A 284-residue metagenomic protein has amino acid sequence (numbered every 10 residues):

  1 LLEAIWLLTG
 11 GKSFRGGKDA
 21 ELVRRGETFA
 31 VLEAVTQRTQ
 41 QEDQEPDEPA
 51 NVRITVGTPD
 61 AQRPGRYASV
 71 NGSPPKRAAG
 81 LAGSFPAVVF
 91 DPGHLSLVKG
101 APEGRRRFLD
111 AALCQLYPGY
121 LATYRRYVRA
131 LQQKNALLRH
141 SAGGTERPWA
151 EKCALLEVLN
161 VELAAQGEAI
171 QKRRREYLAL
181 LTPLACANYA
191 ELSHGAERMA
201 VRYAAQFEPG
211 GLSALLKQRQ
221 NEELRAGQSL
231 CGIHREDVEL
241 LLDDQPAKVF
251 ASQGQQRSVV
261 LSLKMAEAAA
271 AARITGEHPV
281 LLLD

Functional and structural regions predicted by a protein language model:
W6-G104, F108-Y120, A179-A187, L215-E222: Nucleotide-state sensing region of NTPase/ATPase domains
L7, G26, Q40-Q44, R147-L282: Conserved NTPase motor "head" modules and their coupling/switch loops across ABC/AAA+ ATPases, GTPases, and GHKL ATPases
L7-G10, A136-R139, A270: Regular, well-ordered alpha-helical segments
D19, L109, L116-R174: Long, non-coiled-coil amphipathic alpha-helical linker/lever segments that couple catalytic cores to other domains
G80, G100, G104, R126 (+3 more regions): A generic short alpha-helical patch detector that favors 3-5-residue windows in or near N-terminal regions
G100, G119-A122, A251-Q256: Short alpha-helix boundary/capping segments
Y124-A130, G276-L283: Short alpha-helical "patches" and their helix-cap loops
